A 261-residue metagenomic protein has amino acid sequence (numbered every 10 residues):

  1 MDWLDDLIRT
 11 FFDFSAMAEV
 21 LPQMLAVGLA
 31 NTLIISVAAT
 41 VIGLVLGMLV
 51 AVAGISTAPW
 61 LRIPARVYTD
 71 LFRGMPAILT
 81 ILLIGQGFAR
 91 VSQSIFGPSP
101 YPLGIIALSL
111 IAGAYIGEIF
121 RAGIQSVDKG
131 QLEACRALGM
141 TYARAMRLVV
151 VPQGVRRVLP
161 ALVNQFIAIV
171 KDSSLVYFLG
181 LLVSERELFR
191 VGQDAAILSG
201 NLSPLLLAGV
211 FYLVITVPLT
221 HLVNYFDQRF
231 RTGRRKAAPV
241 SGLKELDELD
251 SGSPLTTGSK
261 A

Functional and structural regions predicted by a protein language model:
M1-A261: Transmembrane alpha-helices and adjacent helix-loop boundaries
